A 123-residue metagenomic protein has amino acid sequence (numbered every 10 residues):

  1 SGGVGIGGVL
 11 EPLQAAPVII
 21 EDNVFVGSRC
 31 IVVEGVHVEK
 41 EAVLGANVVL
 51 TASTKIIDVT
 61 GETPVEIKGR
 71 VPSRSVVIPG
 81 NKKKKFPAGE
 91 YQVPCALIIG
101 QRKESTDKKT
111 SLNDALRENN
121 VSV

Functional and structural regions predicted by a protein language model:
S1-K85: Structural signal for interior beta-strand "rungs" in well-ordered beta-sheet cores of soluble enzyme domains
K68-G69, S73-S75, P79-V123: Terminal amphipathic alpha-helical/low-complexity segments used for targeting or macromolecular assembly
